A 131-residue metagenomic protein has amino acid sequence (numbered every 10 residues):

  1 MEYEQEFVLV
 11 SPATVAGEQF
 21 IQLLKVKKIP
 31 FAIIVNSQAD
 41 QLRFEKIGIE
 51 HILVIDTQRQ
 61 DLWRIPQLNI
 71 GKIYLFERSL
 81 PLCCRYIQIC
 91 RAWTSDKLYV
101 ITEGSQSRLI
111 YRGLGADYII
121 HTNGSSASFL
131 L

Functional and structural regions predicted by a protein language model:
M1-L131: Cytosolic regulatory regions of ion transport systems
